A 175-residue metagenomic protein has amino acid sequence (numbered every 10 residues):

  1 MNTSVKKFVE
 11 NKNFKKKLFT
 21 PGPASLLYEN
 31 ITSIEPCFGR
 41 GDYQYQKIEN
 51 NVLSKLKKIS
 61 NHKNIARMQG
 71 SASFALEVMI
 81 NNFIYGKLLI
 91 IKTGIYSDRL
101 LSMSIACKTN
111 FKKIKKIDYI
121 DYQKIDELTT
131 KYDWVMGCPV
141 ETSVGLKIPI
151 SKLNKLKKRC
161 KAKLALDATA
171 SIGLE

Functional and structural regions predicted by a protein language model:
M1-Y43: N-terminal "arm"/small-domain region of PLP-dependent enzymes with the aminotransferase-like
L18-T20, A66-Q69, K113, M136-G137 (+1 more regions): General beta-strand structural signal in soluble alpha/beta enzymes
T32-V78, N82, R99, M103: Conserved N-terminal alpha-helix of the aminotransferase class I/II PLP-enzyme fold
N64, K87, D133-W134: Structural motif
F83-D98: Conserved PLP-anchoring active-site segment centered on the Schiff-base-forming lysine
T109-I117: Short beta-strand elements in bilobed, periplasmic/extracellular small-molecule ligand-binding domains
I120-G173: Active-site phosphate-binding strand-loop segment of PLP-dependent enzymes
